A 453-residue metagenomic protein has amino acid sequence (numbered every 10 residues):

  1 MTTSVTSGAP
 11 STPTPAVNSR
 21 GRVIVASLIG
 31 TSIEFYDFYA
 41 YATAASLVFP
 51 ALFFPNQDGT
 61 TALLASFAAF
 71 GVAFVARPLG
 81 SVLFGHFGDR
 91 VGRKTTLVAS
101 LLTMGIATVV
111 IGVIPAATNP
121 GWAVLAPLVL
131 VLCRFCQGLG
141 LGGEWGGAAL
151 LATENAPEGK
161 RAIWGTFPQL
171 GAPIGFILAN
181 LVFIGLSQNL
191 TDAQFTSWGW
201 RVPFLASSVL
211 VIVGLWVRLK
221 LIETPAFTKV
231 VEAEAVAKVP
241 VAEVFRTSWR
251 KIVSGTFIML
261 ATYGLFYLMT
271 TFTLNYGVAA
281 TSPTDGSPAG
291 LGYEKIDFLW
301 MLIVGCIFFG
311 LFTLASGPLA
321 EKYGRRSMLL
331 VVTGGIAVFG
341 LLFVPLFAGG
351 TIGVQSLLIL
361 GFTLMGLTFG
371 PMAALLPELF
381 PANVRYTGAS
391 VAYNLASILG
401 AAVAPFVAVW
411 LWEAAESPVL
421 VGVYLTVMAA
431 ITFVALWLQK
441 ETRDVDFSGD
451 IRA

Functional and structural regions predicted by a protein language model:
A42-T43, W249-F309, G400-A404: Extracytoplasmic gate region of multi-pass secondary transporters
A45-R77: Extracellular/periplasmic helix-loop-helix junction of adjacent transmembrane segments in MFS-like secondary
S81-R93, F312-R325: Helix-to-loop junctions at the C-terminal end of transmembrane segments in multipass secondary transporters
L102-W122, G334-G349: C-terminal ends and interior cores of transmembrane alpha-helices in multi-pass membrane transporters/permeases
I163-S187, Y393-A404: Glycine-rich segments within core transmembrane alpha-helices of 12-TM secondary carriers
G214-L221, V427-A453: Multi-pass alpha-helical transporter architecture, strongest for 12-TM Major Facilitator/SLC carriers used
R326-P371: C-terminal transmembrane helical hairpin of 12-TM major facilitator-type secondary transporters
N383-A414: A late C-terminal transmembrane helix in Major Facilitator Superfamily
